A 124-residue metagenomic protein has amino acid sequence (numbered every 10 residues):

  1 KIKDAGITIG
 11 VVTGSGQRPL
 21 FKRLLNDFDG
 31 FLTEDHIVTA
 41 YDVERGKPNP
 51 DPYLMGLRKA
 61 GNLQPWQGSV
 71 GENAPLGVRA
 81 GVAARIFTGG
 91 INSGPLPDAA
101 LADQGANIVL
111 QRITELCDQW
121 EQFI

Functional and structural regions predicted by a protein language model:
K1-V11: Short, acidic loop-to-helix structural element flanking the phosphoryl-transfer center in phosphate-processing enzymes
G16-I124: Asp-based, Mg2+/Mn2+-dependent phosphohydrolase catalytic module
